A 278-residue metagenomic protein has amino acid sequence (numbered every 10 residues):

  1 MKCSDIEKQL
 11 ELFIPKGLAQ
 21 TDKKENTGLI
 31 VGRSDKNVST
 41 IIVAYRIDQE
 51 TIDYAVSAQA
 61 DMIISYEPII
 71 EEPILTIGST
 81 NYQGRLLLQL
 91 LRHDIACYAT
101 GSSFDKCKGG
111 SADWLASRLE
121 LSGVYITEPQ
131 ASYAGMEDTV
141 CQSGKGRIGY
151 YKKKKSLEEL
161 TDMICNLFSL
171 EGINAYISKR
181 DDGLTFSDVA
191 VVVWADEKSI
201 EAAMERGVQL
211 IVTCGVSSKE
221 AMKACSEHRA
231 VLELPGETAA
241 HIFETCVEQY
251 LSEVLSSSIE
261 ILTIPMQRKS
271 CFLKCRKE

Functional and structural regions predicted by a protein language model:
M1-E278: Active-site catalytic microenvironments in core metabolic enzymes, especially phosphate/sugar-handling
